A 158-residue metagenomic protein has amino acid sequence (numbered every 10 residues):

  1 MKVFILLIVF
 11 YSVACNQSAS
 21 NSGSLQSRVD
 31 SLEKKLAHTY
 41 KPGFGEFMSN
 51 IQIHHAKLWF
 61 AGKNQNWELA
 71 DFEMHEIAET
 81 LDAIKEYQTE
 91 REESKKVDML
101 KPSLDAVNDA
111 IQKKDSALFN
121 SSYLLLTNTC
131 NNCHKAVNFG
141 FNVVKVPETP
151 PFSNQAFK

Functional and structural regions predicted by a protein language model:
M1-L7: Sec-dependent signal peptide recognition, specifically the positively charged N-region followed immediately by
Y11-A14: C-terminal motif of bacterial Sec signal peptides marking the signal peptidase cleavage site
A19-W67, K158: Immediate post-signal-peptide N-terminus of mature secreted/exported proteins
K63, W67, E93-K96, L100 (+1 more regions): Amphipathic, charged alpha-helical scaffolds that flank and support histidine-based chemistry in signaling
T80-V97: Short, solvent-exposed, charged loop/turn and helix-capping segments that join or cap alpha-helices on peripheral
L126-V137: The canonical Cys-X-X-Cys-His
V144-N154: Short cysteine/histidine-rich metal-coordination sites, predominantly Zn2+-binding motifs
